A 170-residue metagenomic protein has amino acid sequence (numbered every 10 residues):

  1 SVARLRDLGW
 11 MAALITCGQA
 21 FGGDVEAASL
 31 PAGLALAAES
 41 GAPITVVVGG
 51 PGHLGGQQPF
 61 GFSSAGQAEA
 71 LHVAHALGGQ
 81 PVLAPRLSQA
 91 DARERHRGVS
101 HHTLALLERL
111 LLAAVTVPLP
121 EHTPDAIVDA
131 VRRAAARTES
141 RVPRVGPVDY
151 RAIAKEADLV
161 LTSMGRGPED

Functional and structural regions predicted by a protein language model:
V2-V48, H53-D170: Non-transmembrane, aqueous-exposed alpha-helical and coiled segments at domain scale
